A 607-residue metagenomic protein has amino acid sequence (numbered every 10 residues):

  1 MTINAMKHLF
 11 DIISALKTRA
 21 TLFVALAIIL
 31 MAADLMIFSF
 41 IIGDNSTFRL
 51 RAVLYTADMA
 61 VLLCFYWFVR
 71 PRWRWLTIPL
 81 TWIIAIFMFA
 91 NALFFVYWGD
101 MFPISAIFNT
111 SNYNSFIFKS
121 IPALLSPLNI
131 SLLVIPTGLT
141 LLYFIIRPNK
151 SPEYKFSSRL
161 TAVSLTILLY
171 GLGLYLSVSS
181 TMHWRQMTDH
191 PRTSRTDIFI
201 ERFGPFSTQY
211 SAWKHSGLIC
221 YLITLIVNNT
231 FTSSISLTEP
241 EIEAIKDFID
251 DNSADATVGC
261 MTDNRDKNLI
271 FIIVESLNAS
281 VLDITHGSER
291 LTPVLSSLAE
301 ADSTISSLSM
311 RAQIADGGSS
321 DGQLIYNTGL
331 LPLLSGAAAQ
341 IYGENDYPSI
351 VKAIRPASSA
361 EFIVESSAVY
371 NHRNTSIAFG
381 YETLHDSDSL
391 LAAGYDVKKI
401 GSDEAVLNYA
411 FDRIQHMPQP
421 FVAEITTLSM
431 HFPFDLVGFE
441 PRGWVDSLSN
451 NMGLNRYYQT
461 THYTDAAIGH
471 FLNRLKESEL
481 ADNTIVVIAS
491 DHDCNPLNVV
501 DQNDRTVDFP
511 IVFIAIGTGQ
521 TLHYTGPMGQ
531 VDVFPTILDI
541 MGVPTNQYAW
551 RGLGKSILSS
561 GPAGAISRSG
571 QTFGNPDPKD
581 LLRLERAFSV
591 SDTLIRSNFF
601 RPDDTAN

Functional and structural regions predicted by a protein language model:
T2-A5, S14, S234-T238, D577-L584 (+1 more regions): Intrinsic-disorder-associated interaction segments
T2-L222: Transmembrane and membrane-interface helices of multi-pass, inner-membrane envelope-modifying transferases
K17-A20, N228-A244: Low-complexity, charge- and small-residue-enriched intrinsically disordered regions
I42, R70, F95, G99-D100 (+7 more regions): Glycine-centered secondary-structure boundary/capping sites
Y66-L76, H190-N228, S288, T292-P293 (+6 more regions): Short, structured coil/loop segments at alpha-helix boundaries
L93-N109, L125-S126, T238-E241, S319 (+4 more regions): A diffuse structural propensity rather than consistent per-protein peaks
S158, V163, L174-R185, D189-S194 (+4 more regions): Feature for exported/extracytoplasmic and membrane-associated proteins, marking the mature portion
E243-N607: Solvent-exposed soluble domains appended to multi-pass membrane proteins
